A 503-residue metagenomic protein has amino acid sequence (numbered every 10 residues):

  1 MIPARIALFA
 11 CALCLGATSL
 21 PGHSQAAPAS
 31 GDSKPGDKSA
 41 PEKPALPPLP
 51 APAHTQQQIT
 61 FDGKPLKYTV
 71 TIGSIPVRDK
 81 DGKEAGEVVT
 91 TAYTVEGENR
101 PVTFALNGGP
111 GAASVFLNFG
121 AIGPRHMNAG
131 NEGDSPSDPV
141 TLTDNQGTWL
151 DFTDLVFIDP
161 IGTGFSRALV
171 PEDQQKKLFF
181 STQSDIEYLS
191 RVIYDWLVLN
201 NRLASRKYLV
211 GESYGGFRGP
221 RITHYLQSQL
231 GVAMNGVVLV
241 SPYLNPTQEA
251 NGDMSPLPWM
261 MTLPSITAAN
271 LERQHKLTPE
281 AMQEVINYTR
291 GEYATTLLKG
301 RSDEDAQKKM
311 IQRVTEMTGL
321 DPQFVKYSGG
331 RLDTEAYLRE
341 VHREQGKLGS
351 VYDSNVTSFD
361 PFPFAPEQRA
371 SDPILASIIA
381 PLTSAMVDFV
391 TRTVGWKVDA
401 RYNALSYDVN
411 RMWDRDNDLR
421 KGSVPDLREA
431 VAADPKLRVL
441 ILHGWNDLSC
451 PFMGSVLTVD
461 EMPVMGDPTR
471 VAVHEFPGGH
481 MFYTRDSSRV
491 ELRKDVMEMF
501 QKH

Functional and structural regions predicted by a protein language model:
A27-P41, G82-F180, D460: N-terminal cap/lid subdomain of alpha/beta-hydrolase-fold enzymes
R125-N128, Q227-E316: A catalytic-pocket lid/entrance helix-loop region that shapes and gates access to the active site across common
E187-S205: Conserved acidic catalytic loop of the alpha/beta-hydrolase fold
R202-Y214: Alpha/beta-hydrolase fold nucleophile elbow
G211-H224: Glycine-rich nucleophile elbow surrounding the catalytic serine of serine-hydrolase chemistry
E304-S449: Alpha/beta-hydrolase fold catalytic core
L437, P451-E461: Short alpha-helix in the alpha/beta-hydrolase fold that links the catalytic acid
G479-S488: Catalytic histidine-centered segment of alpha/beta-hydrolase-like enzymes
